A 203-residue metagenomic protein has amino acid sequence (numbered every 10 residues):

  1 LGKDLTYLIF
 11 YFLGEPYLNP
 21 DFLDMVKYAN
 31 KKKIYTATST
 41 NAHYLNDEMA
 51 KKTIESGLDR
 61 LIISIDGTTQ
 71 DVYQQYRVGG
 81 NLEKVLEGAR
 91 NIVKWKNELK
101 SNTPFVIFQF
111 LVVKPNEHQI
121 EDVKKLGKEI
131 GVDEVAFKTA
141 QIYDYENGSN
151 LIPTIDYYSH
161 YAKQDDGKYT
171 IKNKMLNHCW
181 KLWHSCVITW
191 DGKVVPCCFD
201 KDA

Functional and structural regions predicted by a protein language model:
L1-G67: Conserved SAM/AdoMet-binding glycine-rich loop
I9, K32-Y35, K51-A203: Radical SAM enzyme [4Fe-4S]-AdoMet core and its adjacent flexible, acidic and glycine-rich loops/tails across
